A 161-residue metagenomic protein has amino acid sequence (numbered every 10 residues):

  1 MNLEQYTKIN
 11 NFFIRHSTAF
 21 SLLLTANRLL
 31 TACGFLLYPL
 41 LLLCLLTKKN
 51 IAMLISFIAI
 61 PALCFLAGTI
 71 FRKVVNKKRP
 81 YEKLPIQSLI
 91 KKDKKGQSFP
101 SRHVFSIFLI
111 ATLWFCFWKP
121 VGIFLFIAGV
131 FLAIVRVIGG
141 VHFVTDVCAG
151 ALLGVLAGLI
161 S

Functional and structural regions predicted by a protein language model:
M1-L37, A52, G68-G96: N-terminal transmembrane-helix/juxtamembrane module of multi-pass inner/ER membrane proteins
T18-A19, K49-M53, P80-Y81, W118-I123 (+1 more regions): Membrane-helix interface segments
C33-L45, F115, K119-F126: Hydrophobic alpha-helical transmembrane segments
P39-A67: Interfacial segments of alpha-helical transmembrane regions
L43, G68-N76, F115, G158-S161: Membrane-water interface at transmembrane helix exits
A59-R72, I123-V135: Small-polar-interrupted transmembrane alpha-helices in polytopic inner-membrane proteins
P85-S161: Membrane-embedded catalytic cores of phosphoryl/pyrophosphoryl-handling enzymes
